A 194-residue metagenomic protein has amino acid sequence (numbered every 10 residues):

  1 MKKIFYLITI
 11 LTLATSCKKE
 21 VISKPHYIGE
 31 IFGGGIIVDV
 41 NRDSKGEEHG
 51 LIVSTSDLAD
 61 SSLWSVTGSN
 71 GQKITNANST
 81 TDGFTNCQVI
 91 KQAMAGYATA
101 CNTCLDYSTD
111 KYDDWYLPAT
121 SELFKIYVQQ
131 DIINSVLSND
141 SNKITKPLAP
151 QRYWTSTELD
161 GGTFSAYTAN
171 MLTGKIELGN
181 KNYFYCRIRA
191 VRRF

Functional and structural regions predicted by a protein language model:
M1-I4, K18-K19: Positively charged n-region of N-terminal signal peptides that target proteins for export
I4-L13: Sec-dependent N-terminal signal peptides
T15-S16, I132: Residues in and immediately flanking transmembrane alpha helices
C17-K111, K181-F194: Short, compositionally biased
K24-P25, Y97, D113, T120-F194: C-terminal, surface-exposed recognition/capping segments
V53, L117-P118: GIY-YIG nuclease signature motif recognition
